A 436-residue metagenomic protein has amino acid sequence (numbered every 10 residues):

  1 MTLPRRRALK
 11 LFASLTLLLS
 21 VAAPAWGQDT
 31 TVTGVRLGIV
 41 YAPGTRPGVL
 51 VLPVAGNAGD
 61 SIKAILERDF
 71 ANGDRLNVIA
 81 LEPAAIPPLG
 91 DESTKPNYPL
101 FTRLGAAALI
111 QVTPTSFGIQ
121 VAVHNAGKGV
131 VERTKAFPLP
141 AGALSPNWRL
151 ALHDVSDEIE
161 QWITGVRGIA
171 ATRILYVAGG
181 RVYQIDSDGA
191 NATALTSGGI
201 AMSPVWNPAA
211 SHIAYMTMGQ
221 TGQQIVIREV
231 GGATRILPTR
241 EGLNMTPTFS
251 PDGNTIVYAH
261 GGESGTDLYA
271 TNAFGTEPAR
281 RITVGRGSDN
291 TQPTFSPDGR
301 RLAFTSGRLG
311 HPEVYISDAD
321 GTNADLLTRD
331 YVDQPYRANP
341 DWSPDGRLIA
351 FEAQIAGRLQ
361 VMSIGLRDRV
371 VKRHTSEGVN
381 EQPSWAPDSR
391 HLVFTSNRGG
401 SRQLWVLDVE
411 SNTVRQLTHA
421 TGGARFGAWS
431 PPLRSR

Functional and structural regions predicted by a protein language model:
A8-L9: N-terminal export leaders
G27-T45, K128-E132, P138-A194: C-terminal/domain-edge helix-coil "capping" segments
T33-N97, Q111-T115: Short beta-strand->alpha-helix linker/helix-N-cap micro-motif that forms a surface specificity/interaction loop
E92-E158: Amphipathic beta-strand/beta-sheet edge segments enriched in Tyr/Trp
G168-A170, P208-A209, P251-D252, P297-D298 (+3 more regions): Residue-level detector of Asp-centered blade-edge/turn motifs that repeat once per structural unit in beta-propeller
I174, I213, G253-I256, G299-A303 (+2 more regions): Hydrophobic beta-strand positions that form the internal "hydrophobic ladder" of WD40/Gbeta-like beta-propeller blades
D186-M202, R228-M245, T271-T291, S317-Y336 (+2 more regions): Multi-bladed beta-propeller domains
